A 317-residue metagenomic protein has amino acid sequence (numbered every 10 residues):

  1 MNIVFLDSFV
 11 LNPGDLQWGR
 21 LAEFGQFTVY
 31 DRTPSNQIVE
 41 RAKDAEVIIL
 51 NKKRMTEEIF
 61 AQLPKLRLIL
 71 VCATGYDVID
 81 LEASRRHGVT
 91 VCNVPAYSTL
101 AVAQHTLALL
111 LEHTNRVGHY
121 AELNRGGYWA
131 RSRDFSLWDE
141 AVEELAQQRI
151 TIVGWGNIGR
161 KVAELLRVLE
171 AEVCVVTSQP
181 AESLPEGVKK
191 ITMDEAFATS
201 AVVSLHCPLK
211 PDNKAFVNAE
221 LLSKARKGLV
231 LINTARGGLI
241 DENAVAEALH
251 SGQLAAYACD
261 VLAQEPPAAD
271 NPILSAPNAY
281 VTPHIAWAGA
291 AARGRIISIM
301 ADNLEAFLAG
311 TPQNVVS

Functional and structural regions predicted by a protein language model:
M1-A45, E170, C174: N-terminal glycine-/charge-rich "phosphate-binding" loop or analogous flexible N-terminal tail
D31, N51, C72-A73, V89-L100 (+2 more regions): Short beta->alpha connector loops at strand-helix junctions that form conserved, small/polar/Pro-enriched
E57-F60, E172, Q179-P272: Rossmann-like adenosine-cofactor binding region
H87, P95-R149, V168: Phosphate-binding beta-alpha-beta segment of Rossmann-like dinucleotide-binding domains, i.e., the NAD(P)
V91-C92, G228-S317: Rossmann-like dinucleotide-binding domain for NAD(H)/NADP(H)
W155-G156: Glycine-rich Rossmann-fold phosphate-binding loop(s) that bind the pyrophosphate of adenine dinucleotide cofactors
G159-R160: N-terminal Rossmann-fold NAD(P) dinucleotide-binding loop
